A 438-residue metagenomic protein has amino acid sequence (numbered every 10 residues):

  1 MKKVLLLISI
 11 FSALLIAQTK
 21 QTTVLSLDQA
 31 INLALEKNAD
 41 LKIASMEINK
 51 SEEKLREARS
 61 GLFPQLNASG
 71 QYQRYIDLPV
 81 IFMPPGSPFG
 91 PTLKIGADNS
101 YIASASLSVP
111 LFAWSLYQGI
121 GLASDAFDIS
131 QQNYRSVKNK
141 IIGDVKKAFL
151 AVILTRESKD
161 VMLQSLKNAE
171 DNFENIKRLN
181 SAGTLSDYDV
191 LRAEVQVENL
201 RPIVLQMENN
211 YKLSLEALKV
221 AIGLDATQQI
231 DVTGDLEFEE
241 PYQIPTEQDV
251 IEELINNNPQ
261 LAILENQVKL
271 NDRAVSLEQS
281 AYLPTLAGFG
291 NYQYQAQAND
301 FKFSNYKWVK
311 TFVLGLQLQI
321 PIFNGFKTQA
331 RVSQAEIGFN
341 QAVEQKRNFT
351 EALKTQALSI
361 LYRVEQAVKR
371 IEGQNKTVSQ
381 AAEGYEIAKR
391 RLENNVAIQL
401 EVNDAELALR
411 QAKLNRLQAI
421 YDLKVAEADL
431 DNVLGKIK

Functional and structural regions predicted by a protein language model:
M1-L27: Bacterial Sec-dependent N-terminal signal peptides
Q18-N67, Q71, D77, A226 (+4 more regions): Bacterial Sec-pathway N-terminal export signals of envelope proteins
T19-T23, S69-S106, D235-I244, S276 (+1 more regions): Small/polar, glycine/serine/threonine/aspartate-rich low-complexity segments that form flexible
L25, E53, K140-E253, R363 (+1 more regions): Periplasmic alpha-helical coiled-coil/stalk elements that build and connect Gram-negative outer-membrane
N32-K42, N49-P64, A97, S104-L122 (+8 more regions): A glycine-/polar-enriched beta->alpha junction
A44-A58, V137, I141-D160, R178 (+5 more regions): Amphipathic alpha-helical coiled-coil segments
S124, D187-V195, Q399-L407: Short, charged, amphipathic alpha-helical segments
